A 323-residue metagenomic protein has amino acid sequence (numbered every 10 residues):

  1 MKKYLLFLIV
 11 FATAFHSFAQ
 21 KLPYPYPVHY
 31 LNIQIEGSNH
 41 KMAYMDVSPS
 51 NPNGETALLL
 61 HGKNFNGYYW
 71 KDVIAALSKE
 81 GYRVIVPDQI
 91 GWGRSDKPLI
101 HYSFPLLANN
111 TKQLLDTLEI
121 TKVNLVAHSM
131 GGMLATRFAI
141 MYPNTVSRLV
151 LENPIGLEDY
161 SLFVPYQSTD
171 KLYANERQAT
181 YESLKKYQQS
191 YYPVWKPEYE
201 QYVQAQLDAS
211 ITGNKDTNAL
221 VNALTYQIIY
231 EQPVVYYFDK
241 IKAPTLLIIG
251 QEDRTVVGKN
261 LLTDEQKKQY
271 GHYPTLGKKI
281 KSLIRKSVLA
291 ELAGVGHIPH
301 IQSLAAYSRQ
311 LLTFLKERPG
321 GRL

Functional and structural regions predicted by a protein language model:
Y4-T13: Sec-dependent N-terminal signal peptides
L31, T212-S282: Conserved serine/cysteine hydrolase catalytic core
Q34-S38, M45-S48, K79, Q89-V126 (+1 more regions): Active-site loop/oxyanion-hole signature of alpha/beta-hydrolase fold enzymes
E36, H40-R94: Conserved HGGG/HGGXW glycine-rich cap/lid loop of the alpha/beta-hydrolase fold
A127, G131, A135: Gly/Ala-rich beta-loop-alpha elbow adjacent to hydrolase catalytic centers
T136-I140, L149-A179: Flexible "cap/lid" loop of the alpha/beta hydrolase fold
L184-P197, L207-S210, N222-Q227: Helix-loop "lid/cap" segments that line or gate small-molecule binding pockets
P274-L323: Catalytic active-site module of serine/aspartate enzymes centered on a nucleophile-bearing elbow/loop
